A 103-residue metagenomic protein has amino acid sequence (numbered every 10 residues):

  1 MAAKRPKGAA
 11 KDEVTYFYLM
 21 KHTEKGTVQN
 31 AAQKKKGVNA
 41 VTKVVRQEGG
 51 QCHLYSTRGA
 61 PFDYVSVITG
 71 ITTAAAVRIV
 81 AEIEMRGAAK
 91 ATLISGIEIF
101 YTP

Functional and structural regions predicted by a protein language model:
M1-F62, I71-A81, E98-P103: Short S/T/G/P-rich N-terminal loop/turn motif that feeds into the first structured element of a domain
S66: Conserved, mostly hydrophobic/aromatic
R86-I99: Conserved short beta-strand edge segments in small beta-sheet-based binding/regulatory domains
